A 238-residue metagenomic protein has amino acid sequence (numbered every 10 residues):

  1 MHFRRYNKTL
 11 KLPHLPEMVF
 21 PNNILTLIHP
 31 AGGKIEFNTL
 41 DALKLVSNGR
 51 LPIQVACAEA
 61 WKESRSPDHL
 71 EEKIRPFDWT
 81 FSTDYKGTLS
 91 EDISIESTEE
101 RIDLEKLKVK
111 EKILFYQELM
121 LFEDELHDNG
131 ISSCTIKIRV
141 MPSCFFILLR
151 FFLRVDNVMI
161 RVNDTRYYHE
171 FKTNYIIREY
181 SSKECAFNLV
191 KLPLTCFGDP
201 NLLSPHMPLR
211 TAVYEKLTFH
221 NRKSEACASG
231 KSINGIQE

Functional and structural regions predicted by a protein language model:
M1, L15-V19, R65: Short glycine-aromatic motifs
M1-H14, L27, M120, D128-S132 (+1 more regions): Short, basic/low-complexity N-terminal boundary segments at the transition from targeting/disordered tails
K8-A42, K137-I147: Amphipathic, interaction-prone secondary-structure segments
I24-L27, V46-A58, I147-F151, H169-E170: Short, well-ordered strand-loop elements centered on a beta-strand within folded domains, enriched for acidic residues
K34-I35, L51, W61, M159: Short, solvent-exposed loop/turn motifs
L45-K86: Short, intrinsically disordered terminal segments enriched in charged and Pro/Gly residues
I74, D78-E238: A eukaryote-biased signal for long
